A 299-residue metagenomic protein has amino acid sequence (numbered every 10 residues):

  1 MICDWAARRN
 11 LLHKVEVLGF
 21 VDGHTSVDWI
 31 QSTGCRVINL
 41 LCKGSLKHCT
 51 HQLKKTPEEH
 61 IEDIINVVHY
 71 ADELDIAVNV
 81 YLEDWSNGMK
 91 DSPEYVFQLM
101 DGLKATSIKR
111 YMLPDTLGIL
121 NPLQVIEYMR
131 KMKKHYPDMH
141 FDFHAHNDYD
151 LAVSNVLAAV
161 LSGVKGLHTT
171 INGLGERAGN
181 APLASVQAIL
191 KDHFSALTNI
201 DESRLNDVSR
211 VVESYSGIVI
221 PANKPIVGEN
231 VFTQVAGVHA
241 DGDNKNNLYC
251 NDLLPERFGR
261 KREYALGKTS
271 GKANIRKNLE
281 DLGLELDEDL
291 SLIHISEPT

Functional and structural regions predicted by a protein language model:
M1-G23, L266: N-terminal capping/small domains of soluble enzymes
W5, H24-Q52, P57-V78, E83-Y136 (+2 more regions): Alpha/beta enzyme core
W5, R9, L41, V67-Y70 (+10 more regions): Change "in soluble alpha/beta enzymes" to "in soluble alpha/beta proteins
H13-G19, I38-L40, V78-L82, Y111-L113 (+2 more regions): Hydrophobic faces of well-ordered beta-strands that scaffold small-molecule active sites in alpha/beta enzyme cores
F20, P57, M89, D115-P122 (+5 more regions): Hydrophobic alpha-helical scaffolding
L117-L120, M129-Q234: Catalytic alpha/beta core domains of metabolic enzymes, predominantly
S195-L292, S296: A mid-to-C-terminal "edge-of-domain" accessory segment
